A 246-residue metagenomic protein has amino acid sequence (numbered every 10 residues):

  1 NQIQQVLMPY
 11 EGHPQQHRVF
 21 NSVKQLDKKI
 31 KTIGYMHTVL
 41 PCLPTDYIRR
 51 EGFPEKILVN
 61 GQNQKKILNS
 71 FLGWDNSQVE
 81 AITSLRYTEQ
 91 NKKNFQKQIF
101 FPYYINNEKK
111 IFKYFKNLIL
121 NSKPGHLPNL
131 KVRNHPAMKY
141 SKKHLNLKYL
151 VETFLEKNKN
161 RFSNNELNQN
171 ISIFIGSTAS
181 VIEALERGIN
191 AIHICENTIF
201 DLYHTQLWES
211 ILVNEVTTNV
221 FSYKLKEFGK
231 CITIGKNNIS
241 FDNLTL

Functional and structural regions predicted by a protein language model:
N1-T83, A179-V181: Active-site and donor-binding regions of nucleotide-sugar-utilizing enzymes
M8-G12, M36-H37, V59-Q62, F101-N107 (+3 more regions): Structural motif
Q15-H17, C42-P44, Q64-L68, E89-Q90 (+3 more regions): Short, charged/polar "capping" segments at the starts of alpha-helices and the immediately preceding loops
R18-K24, S70-L72, N117-N121, S141-L155 (+1 more regions): Short, aromatic/basic amphipathic alpha-helical patches
K24-L26, K123-P124, L185: Anion (oxyanion) recognition and catalysis
P54, L72-A81, K148-Y149, N170-I171 (+1 more regions): Catalytic binding pocket for nucleotide-activated donors in carbohydrate/polymer assembly enzymes
W74-L150: Conserved catalytic-core segment of nucleotide-activated headgroup transferases in glycan assembly
E156-N168, N219: Short acidic low-complexity segments
